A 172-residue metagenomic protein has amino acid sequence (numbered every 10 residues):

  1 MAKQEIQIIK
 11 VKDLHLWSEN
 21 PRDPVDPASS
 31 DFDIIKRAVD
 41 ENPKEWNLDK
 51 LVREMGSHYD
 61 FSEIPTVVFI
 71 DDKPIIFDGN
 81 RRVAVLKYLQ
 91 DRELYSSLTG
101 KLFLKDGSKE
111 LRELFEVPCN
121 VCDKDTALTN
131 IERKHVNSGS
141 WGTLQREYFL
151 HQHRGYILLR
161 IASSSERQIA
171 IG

Functional and structural regions predicted by a protein language model:
M1-L16: N-terminal extension/subdomain marker
Q4-I6, E19-D72: Short alpha-helix boundary/capping and kink motifs at helix termini
I9-K12, P65, V117: A broad, low-specificity signal marking well-ordered, structured residues that form hydrophobic/aromatic
S18-N42, K101-G172: Amphipathic, charge-rich alpha-helical segments that serve as recognition/docking helices
T66-D91: A sequence-level detector for short glycine-anchored, His/Arg-bearing signature motifs that mark catalytic or binding
R82, K87-L111: A short alpha->loop->secondary-structure connector
